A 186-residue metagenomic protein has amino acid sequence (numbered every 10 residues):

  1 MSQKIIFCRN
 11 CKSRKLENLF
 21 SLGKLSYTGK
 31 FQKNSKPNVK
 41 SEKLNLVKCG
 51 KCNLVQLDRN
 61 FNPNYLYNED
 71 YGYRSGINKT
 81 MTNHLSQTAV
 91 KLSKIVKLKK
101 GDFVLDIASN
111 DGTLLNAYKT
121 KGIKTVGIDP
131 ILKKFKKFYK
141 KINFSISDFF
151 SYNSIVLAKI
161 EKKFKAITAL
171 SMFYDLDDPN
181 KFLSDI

Functional and structural regions predicted by a protein language model:
M1-N78: N-terminal juxtadomain amphipathic helix that follows a signal peptide/anchor or precedes a small N-terminal auxiliary
Q3, Q87, K181: Short, conserved clusters of charged catalytic residues that mark active-site and nucleotide-handling motifs
F20-S26, Q32, K79-M81, T120-I123 (+2 more regions): Short linear motifs at secondary-structure transitions and domain/linker junctions
R74-T88: Conserved SAM-binding loop and adjacent beta-strand
V90-I186: Conserved SAM-binding loop
